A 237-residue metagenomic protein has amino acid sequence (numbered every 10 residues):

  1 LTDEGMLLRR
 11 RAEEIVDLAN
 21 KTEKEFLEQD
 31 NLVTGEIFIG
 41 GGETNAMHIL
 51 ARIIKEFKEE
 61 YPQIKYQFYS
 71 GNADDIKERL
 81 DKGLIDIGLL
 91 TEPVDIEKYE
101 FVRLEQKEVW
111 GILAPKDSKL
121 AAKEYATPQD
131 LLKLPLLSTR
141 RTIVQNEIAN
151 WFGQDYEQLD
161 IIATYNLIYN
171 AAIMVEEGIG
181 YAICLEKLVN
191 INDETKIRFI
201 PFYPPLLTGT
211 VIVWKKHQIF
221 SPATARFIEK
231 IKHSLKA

Functional and structural regions predicted by a protein language model:
L1-N31, H233: Alpha-helical "hinge/linker" immediately C-terminal to small N-terminal DNA-binding modules
D30, Y99-W110, A114-L136: Flexible hinge/capping segments at coil-to-helix
T34-I96, T164-Y165: Central regulatory/effector-binding core of bacterial HTH transcription factors
I49, R198-A237: A late-sequence structural motif
N72-I85, L90-T91, I143-R198: Hydrophobic hinge/microswitch elements
I96-R103, K107-V109, Y169-H217: Beta-alpha-beta core module
D117-T127, V144, P204-L206, H217-A223: Short helix-loop capping/hinge motifs at secondary-structure junctions, enriched in acidic/polar residues
L134-D155, F220-E229, L235: Secondary-structure junction motif
